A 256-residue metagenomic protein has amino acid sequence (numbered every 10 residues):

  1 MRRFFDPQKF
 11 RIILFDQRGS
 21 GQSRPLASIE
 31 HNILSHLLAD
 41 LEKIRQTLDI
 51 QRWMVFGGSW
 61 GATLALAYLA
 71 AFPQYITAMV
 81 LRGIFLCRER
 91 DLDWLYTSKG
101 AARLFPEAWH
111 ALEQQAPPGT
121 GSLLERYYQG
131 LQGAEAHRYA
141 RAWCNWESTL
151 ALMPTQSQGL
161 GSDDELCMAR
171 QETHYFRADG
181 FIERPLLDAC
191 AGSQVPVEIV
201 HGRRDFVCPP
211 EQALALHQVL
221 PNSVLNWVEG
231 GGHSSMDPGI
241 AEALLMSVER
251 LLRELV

Functional and structural regions predicted by a protein language model:
P7-R24: Conserved alpha/beta-hydrolase
S35-W53: Conserved acidic catalytic loop of the alpha/beta-hydrolase fold
Q51-R90: Conserved hydrolase catalytic core segment
Q74-L124: A catalytic-pocket lid/entrance helix-loop region that shapes and gates access to the active site across common
T173-C190: Active-site nucleophile elbow and catalytic-triad environment of alpha/beta-hydrolase enzymes
S193, I199-H201: Short beta-strand/loop motif that positions the catalytic acidic residue of the alpha/beta-hydrolase fold
F206-Q212: Conserved alpha/beta-hydrolase "acid-adjacent" motif
S223-V256: Catalytic active-site module of serine/aspartate enzymes centered on a nucleophile-bearing elbow/loop
